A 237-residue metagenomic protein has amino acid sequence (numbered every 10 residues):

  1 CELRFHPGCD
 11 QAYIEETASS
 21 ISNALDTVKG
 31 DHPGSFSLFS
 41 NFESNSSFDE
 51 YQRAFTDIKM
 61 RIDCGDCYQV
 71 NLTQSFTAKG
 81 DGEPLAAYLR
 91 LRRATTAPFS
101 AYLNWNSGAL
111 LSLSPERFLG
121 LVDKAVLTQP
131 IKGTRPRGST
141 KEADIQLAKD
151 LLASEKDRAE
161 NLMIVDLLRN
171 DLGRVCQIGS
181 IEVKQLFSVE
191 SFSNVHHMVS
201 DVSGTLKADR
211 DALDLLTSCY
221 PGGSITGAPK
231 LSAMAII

Functional and structural regions predicted by a protein language model:
C1-I237: Extended alpha-helical targeting/anchoring segments, especially N-terminal organellar/secretory targeting helices
